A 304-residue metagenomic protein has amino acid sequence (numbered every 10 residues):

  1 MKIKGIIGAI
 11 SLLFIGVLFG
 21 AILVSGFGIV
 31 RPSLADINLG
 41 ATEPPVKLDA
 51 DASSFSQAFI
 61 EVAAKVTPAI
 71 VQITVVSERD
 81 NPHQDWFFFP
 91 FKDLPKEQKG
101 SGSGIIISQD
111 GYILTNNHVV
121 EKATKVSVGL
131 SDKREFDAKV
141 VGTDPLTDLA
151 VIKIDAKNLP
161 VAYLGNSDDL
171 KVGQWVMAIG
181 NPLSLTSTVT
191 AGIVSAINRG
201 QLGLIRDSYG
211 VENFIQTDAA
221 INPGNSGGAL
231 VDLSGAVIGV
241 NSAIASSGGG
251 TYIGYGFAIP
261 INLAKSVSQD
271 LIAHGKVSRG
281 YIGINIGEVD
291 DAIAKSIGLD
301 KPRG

Functional and structural regions predicted by a protein language model:
K2-R303: Serine-dependent protease modules
